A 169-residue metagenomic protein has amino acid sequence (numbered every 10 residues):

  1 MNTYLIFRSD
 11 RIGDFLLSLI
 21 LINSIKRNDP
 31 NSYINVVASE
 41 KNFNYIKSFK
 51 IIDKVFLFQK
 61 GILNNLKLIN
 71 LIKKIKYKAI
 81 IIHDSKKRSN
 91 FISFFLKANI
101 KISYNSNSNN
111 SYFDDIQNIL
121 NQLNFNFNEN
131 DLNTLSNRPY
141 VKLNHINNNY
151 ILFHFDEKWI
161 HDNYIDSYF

Functional and structural regions predicted by a protein language model:
M1-F169: Catalytic machinery of carbohydrate-active enzymes, primarily nucleotide-sugar-dependent glycosyltransferases
